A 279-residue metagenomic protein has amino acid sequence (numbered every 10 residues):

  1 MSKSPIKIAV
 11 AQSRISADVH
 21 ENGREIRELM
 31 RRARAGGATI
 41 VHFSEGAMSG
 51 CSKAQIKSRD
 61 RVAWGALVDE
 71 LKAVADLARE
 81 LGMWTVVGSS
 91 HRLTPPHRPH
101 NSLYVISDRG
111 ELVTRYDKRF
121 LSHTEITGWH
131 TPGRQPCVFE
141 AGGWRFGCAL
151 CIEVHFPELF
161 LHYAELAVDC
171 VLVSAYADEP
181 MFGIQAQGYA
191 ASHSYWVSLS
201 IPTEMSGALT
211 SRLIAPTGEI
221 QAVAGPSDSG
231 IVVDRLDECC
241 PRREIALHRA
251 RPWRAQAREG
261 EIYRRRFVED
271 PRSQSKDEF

Functional and structural regions predicted by a protein language model:
S2-R14: Short beta-strand segments enriched in small/hydrophobic residues
Q12-R14, S44, D117, I201: Residue-level recognition of beta-strand->loop/alpha-helix junctions
V19, R27-R109, R115, L161 (+1 more regions): Cys-nucleophile CN-hydrolase/nitrilase-fold catalytic domain and related Cys-dependent amidase chemistry that acts on
V41, R145-L150, V171-V173, V197: Short hydrophobic-aromatic micro-motifs
S49, Y104, Y116-S122, R212 (+1 more regions): Short beta->alpha transition motifs characteristic of CBS
A66-V86, V154-I231: CN hydrolase (nitrilase-like) catalytic-core segments centered on the catalytic cysteine and neighboring Lys/Glu
T94-L166, A175, I184, G188 (+2 more regions): Active-site catalytic loop in hydrolytic enzyme cores
V138, P202-F279: C-terminal beta-strand edge segments of enzyme domains
